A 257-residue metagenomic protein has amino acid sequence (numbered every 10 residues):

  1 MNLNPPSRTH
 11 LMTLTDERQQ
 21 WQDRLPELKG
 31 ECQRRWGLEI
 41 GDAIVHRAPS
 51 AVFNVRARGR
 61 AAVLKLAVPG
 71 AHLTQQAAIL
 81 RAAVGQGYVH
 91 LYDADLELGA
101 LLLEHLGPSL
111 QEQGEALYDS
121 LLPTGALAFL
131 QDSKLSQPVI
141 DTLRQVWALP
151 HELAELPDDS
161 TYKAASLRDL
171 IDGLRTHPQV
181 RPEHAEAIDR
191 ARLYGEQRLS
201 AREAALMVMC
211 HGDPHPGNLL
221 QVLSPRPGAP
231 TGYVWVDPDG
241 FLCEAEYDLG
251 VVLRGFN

Functional and structural regions predicted by a protein language model:
M1-Y88, V222-G232: Conserved NTP-binding catalytic cores of kinases and kinase-like/nucleotidyltransferase enzymes across multiple kinase
N2, Q111-E186, M207, G240: A cross-family kinase active-site recognition segment
Q20-K29, H151-G212, V222-P230: An alpha-helical support segment within catalytic cores of ATP-dependent transferases
P26-E27, G59-L102, S109-Q145: A conserved alpha-helical element in kinase catalytic cores
R58, L96-E97, V222, C243: Structural motif
A61, A100, M207-M209, Y233 (+1 more regions): Hydrophobic "anchor" residues on beta-strands that sit immediately upstream of conserved functional sites
G217-N218: Conserved protein-kinase catalytic-loop position immediately C-terminal to the HRD catalytic Asp
Q221-N257: Active-site Asp-x-Gly
